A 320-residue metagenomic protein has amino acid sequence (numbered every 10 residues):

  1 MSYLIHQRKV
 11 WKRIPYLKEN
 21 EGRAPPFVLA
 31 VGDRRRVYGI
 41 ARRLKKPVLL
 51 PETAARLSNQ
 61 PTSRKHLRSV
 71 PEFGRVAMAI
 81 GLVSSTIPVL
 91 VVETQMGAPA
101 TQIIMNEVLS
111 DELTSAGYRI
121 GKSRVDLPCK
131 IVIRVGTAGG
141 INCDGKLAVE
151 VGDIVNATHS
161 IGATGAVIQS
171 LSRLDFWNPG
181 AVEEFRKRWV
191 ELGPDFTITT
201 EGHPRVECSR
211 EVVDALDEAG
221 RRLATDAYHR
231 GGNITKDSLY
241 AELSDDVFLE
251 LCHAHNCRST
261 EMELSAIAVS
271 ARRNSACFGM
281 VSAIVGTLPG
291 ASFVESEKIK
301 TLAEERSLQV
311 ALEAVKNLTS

Functional and structural regions predicted by a protein language model:
S2-P204: Metabolite-binding pocket within alpha/beta catalytic cores that recognizes anionic/polar moieties
G22, V31-R35, M96-I103, E207 (+5 more regions): Conserved active-site and cofactor/substrate-binding residues in soluble primary-metabolism enzymes
G139, S160, G232-Y240, A266 (+1 more regions): Glycine-rich beta-alpha junction loops
P179-H255: Active-site rim beta-loop-alpha module in soluble metabolic enzymes
E211-L223, S270, V310-L318: Generic non-transmembrane alpha-helical segments
S244-G290: A C-terminal functional module that forms or caps the active site or interfaces directly with catalytic machinery
L288-S320: His/Asp/Glu-rich mid-to-C-terminal helical/loop segments that flank catalytic regions of hydrolases
